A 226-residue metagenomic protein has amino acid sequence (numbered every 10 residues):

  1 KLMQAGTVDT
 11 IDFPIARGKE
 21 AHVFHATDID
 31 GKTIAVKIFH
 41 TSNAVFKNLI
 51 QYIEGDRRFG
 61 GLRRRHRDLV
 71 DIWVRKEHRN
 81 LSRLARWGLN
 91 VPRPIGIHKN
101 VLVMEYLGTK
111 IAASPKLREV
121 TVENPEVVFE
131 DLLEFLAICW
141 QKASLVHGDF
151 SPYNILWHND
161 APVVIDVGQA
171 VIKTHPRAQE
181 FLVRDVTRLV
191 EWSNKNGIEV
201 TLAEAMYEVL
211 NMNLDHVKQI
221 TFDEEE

Functional and structural regions predicted by a protein language model:
K1-A113: Conserved ATP-binding subdomain of kinase catalytic cores across diverse folds
H40, G108, P152, W157 (+1 more regions): Short, glycine/acidic-enriched loop or turn micro-motifs at the edges of active sites
N48-L49, S114-E119, T174-P176: Short acidic, glycine/proline-rich loop/turn micro-motifs
Y52-E54, V120, E180-L182: Glycine-rich, phosphate-binding/catalytic loops in enzymes
R65-V91, H98, S114-G148, Y153 (+3 more regions): Conserved kinase catalytic-core helix
N100-L102, I155-L156, V209-L210: Short secondary-structure capping/turn micro-motifs that flank functional sites
V127-D131, W140-H147, H158-E226: C-lobe/activation-segment region of protein kinase-like
